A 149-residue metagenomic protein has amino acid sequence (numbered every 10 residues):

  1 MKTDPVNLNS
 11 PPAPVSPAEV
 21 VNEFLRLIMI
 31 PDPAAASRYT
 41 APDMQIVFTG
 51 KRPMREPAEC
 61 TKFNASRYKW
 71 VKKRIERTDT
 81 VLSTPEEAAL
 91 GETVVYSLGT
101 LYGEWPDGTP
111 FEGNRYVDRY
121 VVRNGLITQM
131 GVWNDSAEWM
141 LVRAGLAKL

Functional and structural regions predicted by a protein language model:
M1-A34, R38, P42, A147-L149: Short, low-complexity N-terminal intrinsically disordered segments enriched in polar/charged residues
T3-P5, Q129-L149: Low-complexity, intrinsically disordered terminal/linker segments enriched in charged and Gly/Pro repeats
P33-V95: A solvent-exposed, acidic/Ser-Thr-rich amphipathic alpha-helical stretch
E59, Y116, W133-D135: Residue-level structural signal for beta-strand termini and adjacent loop
W70-K72, Y102-E112: Short, cysteine-centered beta-strand-loop-beta hairpins and adjacent loop/turn segments enriched in charged/polar
I75-R77, F111-V117: Short, surface-exposed coil-to-beta transition loops
A88-E92, Y120-I127: Short, solvent-exposed coil/turn segments at beta-strand boundaries
Y96-L98, V117-R119: Conserved hydrophobic/aromatic beta-strand scaffold that supports enzyme active sites
